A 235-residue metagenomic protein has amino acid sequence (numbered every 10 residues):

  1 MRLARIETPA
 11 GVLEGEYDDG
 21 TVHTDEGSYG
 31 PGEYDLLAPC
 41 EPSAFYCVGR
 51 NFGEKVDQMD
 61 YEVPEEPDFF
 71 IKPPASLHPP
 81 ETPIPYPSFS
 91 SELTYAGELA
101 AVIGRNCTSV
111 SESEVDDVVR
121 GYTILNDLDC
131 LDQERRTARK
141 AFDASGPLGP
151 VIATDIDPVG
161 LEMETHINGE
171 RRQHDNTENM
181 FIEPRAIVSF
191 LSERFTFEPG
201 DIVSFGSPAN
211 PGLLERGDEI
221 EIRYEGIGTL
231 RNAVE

Functional and structural regions predicted by a protein language model:
M1-P64, I156: N-terminal non-catalytic cap/leader segment that marks the start of a structured domain
A10-G11, F52-G53, N106-T108, P208-G212 (+1 more regions): Short, charged beta-turn/beta-strand-edge "cap" motif at the junction between a beta-strand and an adjacent loop
E16-D18, Y34-P39, Y86, D129-E235: Catalytic-pocket segment enriched in acidic/His residues
G30-Y34, V63-P64, H78-S91: Short acidic (Asp/Glu) patches
E62-P80, Y95, E221-E225: Structural signature of FAD isoalloxazine-binding scaffolds in flavoprotein oxidoreductases
P74-L77, G104-S109, L125-L131, A153-T154 (+1 more regions): Short acidic/polar capping segments at secondary-structure boundaries
E92-A100: Glycine/acidic-rich beta-strand-loop module
T108-T123: N-terminal accessory regions of nucleic-acid-interacting proteins
